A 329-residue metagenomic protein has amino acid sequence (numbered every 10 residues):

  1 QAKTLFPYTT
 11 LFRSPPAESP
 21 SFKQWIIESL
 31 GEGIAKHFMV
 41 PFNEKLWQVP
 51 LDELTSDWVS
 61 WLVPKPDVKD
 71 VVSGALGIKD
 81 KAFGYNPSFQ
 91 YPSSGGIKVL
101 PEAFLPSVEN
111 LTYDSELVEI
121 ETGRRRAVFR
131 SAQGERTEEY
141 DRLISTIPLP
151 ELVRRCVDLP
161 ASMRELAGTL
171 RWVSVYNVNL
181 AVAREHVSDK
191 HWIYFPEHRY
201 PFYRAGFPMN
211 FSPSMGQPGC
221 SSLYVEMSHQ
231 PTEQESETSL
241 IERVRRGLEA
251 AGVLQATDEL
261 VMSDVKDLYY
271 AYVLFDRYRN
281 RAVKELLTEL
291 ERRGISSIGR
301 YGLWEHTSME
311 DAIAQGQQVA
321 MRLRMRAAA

Functional and structural regions predicted by a protein language model:
Q1-T10: Single conserved hydrophobic/aromatic residue that forms the stacking wall/gate of nucleotide- or nucleobase-binding
T4, E18-S19, K23, K36 (+6 more regions): A structural signal for well-ordered alpha-helical scaffolds and beta->alpha junctions
R13-A127, E139, T146: Active-site/ligand-binding neighborhood in enzyme catalytic cores
A132-R136: A structured beta-alpha segment of the ubiquitous adenosine-cofactor-binding alpha/beta core
Y140-R142, L149-S296, A314: C-terminal segments that line or cap access tunnels to active or ligand-binding sites in enzymes and enzyme-associated
V265-D267, R324-A329: Active-site-proximal substrate-binding core of FAD-dependent oxidoreductases
S297-L323: A conserved FAD-binding loop/helix module that cradles the flavin
